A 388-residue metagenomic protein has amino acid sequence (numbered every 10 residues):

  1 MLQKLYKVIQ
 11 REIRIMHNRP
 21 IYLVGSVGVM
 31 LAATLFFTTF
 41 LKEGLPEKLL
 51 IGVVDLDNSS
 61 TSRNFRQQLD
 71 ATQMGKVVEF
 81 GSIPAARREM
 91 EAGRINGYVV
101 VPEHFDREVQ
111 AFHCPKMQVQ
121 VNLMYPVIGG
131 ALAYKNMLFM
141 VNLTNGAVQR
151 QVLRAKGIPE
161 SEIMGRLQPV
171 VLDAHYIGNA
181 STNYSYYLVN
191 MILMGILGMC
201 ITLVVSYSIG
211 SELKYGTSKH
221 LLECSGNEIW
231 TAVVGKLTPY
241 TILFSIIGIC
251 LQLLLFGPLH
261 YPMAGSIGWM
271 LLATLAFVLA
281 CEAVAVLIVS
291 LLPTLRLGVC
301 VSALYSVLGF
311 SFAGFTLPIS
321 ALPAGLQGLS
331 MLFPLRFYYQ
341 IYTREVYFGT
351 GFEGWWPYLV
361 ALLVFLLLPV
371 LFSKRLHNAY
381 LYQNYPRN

Functional and structural regions predicted by a protein language model:
M1-E12, V78, M124, M164 (+9 more regions): Juxtamembrane loop-helix boundary motifs flanking transmembrane segments in multi-pass membrane proteins
M1-Y184, A379, P386-N388: Extracytoplasmic/periplasmic domains immediately adjacent to an N-terminal transmembrane anchor in multi-pass membrane
L2, Y6-Q10, Y186, S225-G226 (+6 more regions): Alpha-helical membrane-protein architecture signal
P20-I21, W230, R296: Residues that define the loop-to-transmembrane-helix transition and helix capping in multi-pass membrane transporters
A32-L35, Y176-L255: Hydrophobic alpha-helical transmembrane segments of multi-pass membrane transport proteins
N58, I242, C250-L254, P262-N388: Membrane-spanning alpha-helical segments of multipass transporters and channels
T61-F65, Q73, V205, T217 (+2 more regions): Hydrophobic alpha-helical segments typical of transmembrane helices and their membrane-interface/capping positions
